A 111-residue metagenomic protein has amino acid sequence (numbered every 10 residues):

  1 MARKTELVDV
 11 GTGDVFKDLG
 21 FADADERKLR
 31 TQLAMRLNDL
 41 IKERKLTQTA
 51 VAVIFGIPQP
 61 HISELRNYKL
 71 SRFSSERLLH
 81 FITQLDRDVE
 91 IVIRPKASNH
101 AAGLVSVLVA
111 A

Functional and structural regions predicted by a protein language model:
M1-M35, N99-A111: N-terminal flexible/basic segments that precede or flank functional cores
K17, K42, V53, T83: Short polybasic/polar patches that bind polyanions
L33-A50: Short basic helix-loop element that most often maps to the first helix and adjoining turn of HTH DNA-binding modules
L46-S63: Short alpha-helical DNA-recognition segment
R66: DNA major-groove recognition helix of helix-turn-helix
K69-S74: Short, solvent-exposed alpha-helical "recognition" segments
E76-V92: DNA major-groove recognition helix of helix-turn-helix/homeodomain DNA-binding modules
I93-A97: A general secondary-structure junction signal
